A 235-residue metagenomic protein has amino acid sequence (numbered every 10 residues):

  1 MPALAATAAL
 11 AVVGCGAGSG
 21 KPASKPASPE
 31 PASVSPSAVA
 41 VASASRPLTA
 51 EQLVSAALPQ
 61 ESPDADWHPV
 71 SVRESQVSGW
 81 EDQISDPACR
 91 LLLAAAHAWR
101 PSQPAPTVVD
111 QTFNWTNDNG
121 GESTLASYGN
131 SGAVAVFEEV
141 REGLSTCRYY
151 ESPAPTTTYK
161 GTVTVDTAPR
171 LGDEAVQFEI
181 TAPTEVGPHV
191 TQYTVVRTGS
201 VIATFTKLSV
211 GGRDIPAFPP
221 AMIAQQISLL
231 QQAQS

Functional and structural regions predicted by a protein language model:
M1-A6: N-terminal export and membrane-targeting signals
A11-G14: C-terminal motif of bacterial Sec signal peptides marking the signal peptidase cleavage site
A17: Short, conserved catalytic or interaction motifs in soluble domains
G20-V108: N-terminal "mature-domain start" segment
H68-T184, P188-H189, P216, M222: A small/polar (G/S/T-enriched), proline-flanked helix-loop surface module common in exported/cell-envelope proteins
E122-L125, S200-S209: Short, well-ordered beta-strand elements
L171-D173, V196-I202: Short, solvent-exposed coil/turn segments at beta-strand boundaries
K207-S235: Surface-exposed amphipathic alpha-helical segments
